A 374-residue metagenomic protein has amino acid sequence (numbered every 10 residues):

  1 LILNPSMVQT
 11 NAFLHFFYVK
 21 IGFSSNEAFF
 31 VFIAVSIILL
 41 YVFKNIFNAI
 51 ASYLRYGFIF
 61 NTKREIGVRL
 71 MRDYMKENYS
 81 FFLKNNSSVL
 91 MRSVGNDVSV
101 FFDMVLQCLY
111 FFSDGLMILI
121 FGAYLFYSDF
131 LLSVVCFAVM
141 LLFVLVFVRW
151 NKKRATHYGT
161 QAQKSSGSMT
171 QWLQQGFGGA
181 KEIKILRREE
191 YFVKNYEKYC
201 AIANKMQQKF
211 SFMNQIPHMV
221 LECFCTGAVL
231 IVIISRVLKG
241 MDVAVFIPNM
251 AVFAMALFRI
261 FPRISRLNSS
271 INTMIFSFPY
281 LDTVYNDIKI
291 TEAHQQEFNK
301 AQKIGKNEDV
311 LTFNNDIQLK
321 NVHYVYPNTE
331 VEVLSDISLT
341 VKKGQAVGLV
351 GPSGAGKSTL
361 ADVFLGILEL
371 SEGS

Functional and structural regions predicted by a protein language model:
L1, I33, I37, A51-Y56 (+5 more regions): Alpha-helical segments in transporter systems
L1-F43, F126-A138, V237, M241-I247: Transmembrane helix-loop-helix hairpins at lipid-water interfaces of multipass membrane proteins, especially the type-1
I37-K44, L141-L142, H218-L221, C225 (+1 more regions): Hydrophobic alpha-helical segments in the permease module
R55, M75-I120, G178, I202 (+1 more regions): Juxtamembrane loop-to-helix connectors within ABC transporter transmembrane domains
F60, V68-V98, W172-N195, S270 (+2 more regions): Short intracellular "coupling" helices and adjacent cytoplasmic loop segments at the cytosolic face of multi-pass
Y110-Q161, I231-F246: Transmembrane helices of ABC transporter permease
K184-R188, F212-Q215, R259-I290, Q296-E297: Cytosolic ends of transmembrane helices, especially the final helix of ABC transmembrane type-1 domains
G305-S374: ABC-type nucleotide-binding domain
